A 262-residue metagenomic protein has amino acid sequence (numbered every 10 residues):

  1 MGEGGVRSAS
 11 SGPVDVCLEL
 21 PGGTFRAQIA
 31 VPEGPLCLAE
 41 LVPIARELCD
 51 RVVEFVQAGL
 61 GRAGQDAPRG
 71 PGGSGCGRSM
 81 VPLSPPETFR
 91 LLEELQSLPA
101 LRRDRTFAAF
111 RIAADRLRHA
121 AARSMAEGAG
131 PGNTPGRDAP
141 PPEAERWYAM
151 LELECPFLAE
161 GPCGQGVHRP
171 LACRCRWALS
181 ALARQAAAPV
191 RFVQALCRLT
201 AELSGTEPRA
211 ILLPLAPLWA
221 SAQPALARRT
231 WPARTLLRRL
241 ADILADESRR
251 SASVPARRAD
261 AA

Functional and structural regions predicted by a protein language model:
M1-A262: Short loop/turn segments that flank or connect secondary-structure elements
